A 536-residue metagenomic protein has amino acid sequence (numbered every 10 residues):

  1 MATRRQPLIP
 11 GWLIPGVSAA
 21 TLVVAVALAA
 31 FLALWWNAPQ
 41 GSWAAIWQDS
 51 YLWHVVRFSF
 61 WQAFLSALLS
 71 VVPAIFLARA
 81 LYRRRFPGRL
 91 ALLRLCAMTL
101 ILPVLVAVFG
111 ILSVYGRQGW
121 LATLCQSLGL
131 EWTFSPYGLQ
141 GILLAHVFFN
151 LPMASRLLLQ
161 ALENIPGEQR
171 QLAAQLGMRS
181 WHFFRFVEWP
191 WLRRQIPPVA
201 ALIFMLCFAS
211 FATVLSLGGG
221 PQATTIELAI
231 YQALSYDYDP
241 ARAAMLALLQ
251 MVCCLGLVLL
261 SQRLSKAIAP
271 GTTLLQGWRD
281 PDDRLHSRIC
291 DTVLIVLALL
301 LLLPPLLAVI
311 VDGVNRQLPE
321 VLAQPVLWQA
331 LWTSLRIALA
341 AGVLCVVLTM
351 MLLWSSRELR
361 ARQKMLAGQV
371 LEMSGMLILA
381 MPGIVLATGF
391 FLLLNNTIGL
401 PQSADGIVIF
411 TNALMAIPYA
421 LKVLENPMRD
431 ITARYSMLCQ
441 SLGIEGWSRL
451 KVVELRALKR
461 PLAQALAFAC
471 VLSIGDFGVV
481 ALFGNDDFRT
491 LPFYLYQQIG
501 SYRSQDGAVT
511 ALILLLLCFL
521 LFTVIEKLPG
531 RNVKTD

Functional and structural regions predicted by a protein language model:
R4, R263-L294: Flexible interhelical linker loops that connect adjacent transmembrane helices in multi-pass membrane transporters
P7-G41, S50-E163, W191-S216, M245-Q262 (+5 more regions): Membrane-water interface segments at the C-terminal ends of transmembrane alpha-helices in multi-pass inner-membrane
L34-A45, G116-L128, G218-E227, I268-L275 (+3 more regions): Peri-membrane helix termini and adjoining interfacial loops of integral membrane proteins
A45, L90-L93, Q126, G167-Q175 (+12 more regions): Short amphipathic alpha-helical coupling elements at transmembrane boundaries
S113, A212-Y238, D476-S504: Glycine-rich helix-loop "coupling/hinge" segments at transmembrane-helix boundaries in multipass transporters
E163-L192, L359, M437-L458: Short helix-to-coil transition segments within interhelical loops that connect adjacent transmembrane helices
Q171, R179-H182, I268-D282, Q317-L318 (+2 more regions): Juxtamembrane inter-helical linkers in multi-pass membrane proteins
P270-P281, A361-R362, L528-D536: Short cytosolic juxtamembrane segments of multi-pass membrane proteins
